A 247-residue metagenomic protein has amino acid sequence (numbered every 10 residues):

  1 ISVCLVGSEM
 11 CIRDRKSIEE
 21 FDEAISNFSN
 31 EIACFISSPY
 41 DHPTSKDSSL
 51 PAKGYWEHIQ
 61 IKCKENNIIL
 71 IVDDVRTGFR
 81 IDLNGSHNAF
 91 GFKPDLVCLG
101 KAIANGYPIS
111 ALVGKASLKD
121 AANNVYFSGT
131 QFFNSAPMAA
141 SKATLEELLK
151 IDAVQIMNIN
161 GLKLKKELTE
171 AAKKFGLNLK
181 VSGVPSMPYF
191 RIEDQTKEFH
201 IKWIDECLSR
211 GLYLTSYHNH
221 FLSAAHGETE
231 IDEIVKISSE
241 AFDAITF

Functional and structural regions predicted by a protein language model:
I1-G7, C11-I12: Single conserved hydrophobic/aromatic residue that forms the stacking wall/gate of nucleotide- or nucleobase-binding
C34, S38-K53, I68-F90, L96: Conserved PLP phosphate-binding loop immediately N-terminal to the Schiff-base lysine helix in PLP-dependent enzymes
K62-N66, F175, R210: Helix C-cap/helix->beta junction micro-motif
F92-A121, F133-A140: Active-site PLP attachment segment
P94-C98, A121-T130, L149-Q155, L222: Short beta-alpha connecting loops at secondary-structure transitions that line or flank enzyme active sites
T144-T169: Structural signature of PLP-dependent enzymes
L149-I151, E206-F247: PLP-dependent enzyme catalytic core of the Aspartate aminotransferase-like
G161-K165, A172-D205, A224: Conserved PLP-binding catalytic core of the aspartate aminotransferase-like
